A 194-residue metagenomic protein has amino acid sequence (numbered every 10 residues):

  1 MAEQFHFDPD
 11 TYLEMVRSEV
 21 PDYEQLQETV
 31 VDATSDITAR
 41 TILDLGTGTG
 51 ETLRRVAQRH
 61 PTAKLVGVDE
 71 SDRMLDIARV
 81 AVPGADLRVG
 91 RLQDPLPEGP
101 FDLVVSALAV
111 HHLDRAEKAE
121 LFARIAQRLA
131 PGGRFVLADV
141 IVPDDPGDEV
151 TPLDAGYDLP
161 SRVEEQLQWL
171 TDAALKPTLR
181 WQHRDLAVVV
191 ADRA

Functional and structural regions predicted by a protein language model:
M1-D36, V150: Conserved class I S-adenosyl-L-methionine
L43, T49-D94: Class I SAM-dependent methyltransferase SAM/SAH-binding core
V105: A conserved beta-strand element that flanks and buttresses the S-adenosyl-L-methionine
L108-A109: Short catalytic micro-motifs in class I SAM-dependent methyltransferases
A119-P131: A short glycine-rich, Lys/Arg-flanked "PGG" loop and its adjoining helix->strand segment in the class I
R134-L186: C-terminal alpha-helical "lid/dimerization" subdomain adjacent to the S-adenosyl-L-methionine
V189-A194: C-terminal lobe and adjacent flexible extensions of AdoMet/dcAdoMet transferase-like proteins
